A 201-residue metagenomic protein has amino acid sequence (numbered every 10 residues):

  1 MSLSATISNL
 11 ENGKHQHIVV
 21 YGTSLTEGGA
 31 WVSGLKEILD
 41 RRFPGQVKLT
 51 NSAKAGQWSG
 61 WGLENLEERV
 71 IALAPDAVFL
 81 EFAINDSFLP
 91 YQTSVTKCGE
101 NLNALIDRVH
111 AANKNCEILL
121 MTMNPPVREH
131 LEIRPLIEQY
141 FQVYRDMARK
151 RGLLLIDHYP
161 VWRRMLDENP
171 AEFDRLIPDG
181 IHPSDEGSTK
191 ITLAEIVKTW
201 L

Functional and structural regions predicted by a protein language model:
M1-V20: Membrane/wall-proximal cationic-aromatic binding patches
K14-Q16, V47, C116: Nucleotide donor/acceptor-binding cores
H15-V32, A55-W58, S87: Catalytic nucleophile-elbow at a beta strand-turn-alpha helix junction centered on a G-D-S/GDSL motif, marking
Y21, S52, L80: Active-site-adjacent beta-strand anchor residues
S33-R41, G45, Q57, W61-L201: Alpha-helical cap/lid subdomain in secreted, periplasmic, or secretory-pathway luminal O-acyl-processing enzymes
G45-S52: Short beta-strand elements in bilobed, periplasmic/extracellular small-molecule ligand-binding domains
